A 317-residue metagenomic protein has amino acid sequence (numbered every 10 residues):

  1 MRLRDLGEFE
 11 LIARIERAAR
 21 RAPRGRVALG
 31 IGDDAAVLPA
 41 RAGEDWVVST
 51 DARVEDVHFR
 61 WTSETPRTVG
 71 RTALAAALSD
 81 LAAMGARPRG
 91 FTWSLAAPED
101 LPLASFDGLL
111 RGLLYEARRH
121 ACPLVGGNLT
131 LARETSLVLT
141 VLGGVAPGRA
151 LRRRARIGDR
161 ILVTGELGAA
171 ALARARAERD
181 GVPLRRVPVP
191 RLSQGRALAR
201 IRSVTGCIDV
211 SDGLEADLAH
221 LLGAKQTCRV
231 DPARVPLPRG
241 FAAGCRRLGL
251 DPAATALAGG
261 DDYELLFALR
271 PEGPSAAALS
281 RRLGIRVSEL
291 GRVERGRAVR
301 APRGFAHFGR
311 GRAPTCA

Functional and structural regions predicted by a protein language model:
M1-P23, E44, E64, P98-P123 (+4 more regions): Glycine-/charge-enriched secondary-structure boundary and capping motifs
E10-V163: Glycine-rich phosphate/pyrophosphate-binding loop regions near the starts of catalytic domains
L38-A40, L142-G143, T164, A175-A177 (+2 more regions): Short beta-strand-to-turn element immediately C-terminal to the catalytic PLP-Schiff-base lysine in fold type I
E44-D45, V54-V57, A146, G168-A171 (+2 more regions): Short, acidic Gly/Pro/Ser/Thr-rich loop/turn segments
T50, A150-A197: Short, acidic (Asp/Glu-rich) active-site segment that either coordinates a divalent metal cofactor
E64-T65, G181-P188, T205-G206, A253-T255: Short pre-catalytic strand/loop immediately N-terminal to key active-site residues, enriched for Gly-Thr
F91-W93, G206, C228: Hydrophobic faces of well-ordered beta-strands that scaffold small-molecule active sites in alpha/beta enzyme cores
S94-E99, E134, A170, A175-G181 (+1 more regions): Active-site-proximal beta-alpha loop/turn segments in soluble metabolic enzymes
